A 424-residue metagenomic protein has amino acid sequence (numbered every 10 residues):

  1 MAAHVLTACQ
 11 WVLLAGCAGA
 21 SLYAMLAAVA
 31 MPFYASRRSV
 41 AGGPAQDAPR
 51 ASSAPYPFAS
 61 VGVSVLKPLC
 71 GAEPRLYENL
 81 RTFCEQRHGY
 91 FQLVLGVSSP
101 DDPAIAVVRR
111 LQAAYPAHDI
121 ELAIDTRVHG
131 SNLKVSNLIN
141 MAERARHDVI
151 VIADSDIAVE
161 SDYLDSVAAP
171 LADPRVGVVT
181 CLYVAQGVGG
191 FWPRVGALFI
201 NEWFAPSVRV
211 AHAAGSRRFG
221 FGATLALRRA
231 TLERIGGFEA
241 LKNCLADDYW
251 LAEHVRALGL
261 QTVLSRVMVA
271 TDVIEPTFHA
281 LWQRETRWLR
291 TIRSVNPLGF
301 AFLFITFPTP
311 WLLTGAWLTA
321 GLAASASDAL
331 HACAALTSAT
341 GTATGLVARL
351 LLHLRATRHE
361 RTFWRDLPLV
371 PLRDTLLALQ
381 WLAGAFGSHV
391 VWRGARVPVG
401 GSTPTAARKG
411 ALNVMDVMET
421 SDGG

Functional and structural regions predicted by a protein language model:
M1-P55, R194-L198, P206-V210, H353 (+1 more regions): N-terminal membrane-anchoring/stem segments of glycan-assembly enzymes
A24-R37, L303-H389: Membrane-embedded multi-pass helical conduit in multi-pass membrane proteins, especially envelope-biosynthetic
S60-S64, Q92, W250: Cell-envelope/extracellular polymer assembly enzymes that use nucleotide-activated donors
L76-E78, D102-L111, L122, D162: Acidic helix N-cap motif at the loop->helix transition within catalytic regions of sugar-transfer enzymes
R81-Y90, P100: Short, acidic, metal-binding catalytic loop of nucleotide-sugar glycosyltransferases
R110-E143, H147, S166-I235, E239 (+5 more regions): Long helical/loop segments within the catalytic core of UDP-sugar-dependent glycosyltransferases, especially the large
D154-P170: Acidic donor-binding/catalytic loop of UDP-sugar-dependent glycosyltransferases, especially processive GT2
C244-W250: Acidic donor-binding loop at a coil-to-helix junction in glycosyltransferase catalytic cores that engages
